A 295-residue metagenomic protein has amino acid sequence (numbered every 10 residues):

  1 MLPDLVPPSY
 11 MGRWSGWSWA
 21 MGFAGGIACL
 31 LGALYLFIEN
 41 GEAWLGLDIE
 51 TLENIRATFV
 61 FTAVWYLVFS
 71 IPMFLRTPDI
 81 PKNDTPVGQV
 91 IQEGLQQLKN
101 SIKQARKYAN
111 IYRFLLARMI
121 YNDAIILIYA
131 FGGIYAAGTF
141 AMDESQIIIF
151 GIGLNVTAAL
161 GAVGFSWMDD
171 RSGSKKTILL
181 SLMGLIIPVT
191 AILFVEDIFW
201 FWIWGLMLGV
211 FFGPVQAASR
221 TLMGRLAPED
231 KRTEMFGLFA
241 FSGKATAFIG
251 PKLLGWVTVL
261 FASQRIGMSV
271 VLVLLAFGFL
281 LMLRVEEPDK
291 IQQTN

Functional and structural regions predicted by a protein language model:
M1-V6, P214-A227: Intracellular juxtamembrane helix-capping segments at the cytosolic ends of symmetry-related transmembrane helices
F37-V64, W256-L275: A membrane-interface helix-boundary motif in multi-pass transporters
W65-R76, S269-N295: Multi-pass alpha-helical transporter architecture, strongest for 12-TM Major Facilitator/SLC carriers used
P78-L116: Juxtamembrane intracellular "pre-TM" segments in multi-pass secondary transporters
A130-I147: Short amphipathic helix-loop junctions that connect adjacent transmembrane helices in Major Facilitator Superfamily/SLC
L160-S174, T258: Helix-to-loop junctions at the C-terminal end of transmembrane segments in multipass secondary transporters
K176-A191: Structural signature of the two symmetry-related core transmembrane helices
L193-G205: Helix-loop junctions at membrane interfaces in 12-TM secondary transporters
